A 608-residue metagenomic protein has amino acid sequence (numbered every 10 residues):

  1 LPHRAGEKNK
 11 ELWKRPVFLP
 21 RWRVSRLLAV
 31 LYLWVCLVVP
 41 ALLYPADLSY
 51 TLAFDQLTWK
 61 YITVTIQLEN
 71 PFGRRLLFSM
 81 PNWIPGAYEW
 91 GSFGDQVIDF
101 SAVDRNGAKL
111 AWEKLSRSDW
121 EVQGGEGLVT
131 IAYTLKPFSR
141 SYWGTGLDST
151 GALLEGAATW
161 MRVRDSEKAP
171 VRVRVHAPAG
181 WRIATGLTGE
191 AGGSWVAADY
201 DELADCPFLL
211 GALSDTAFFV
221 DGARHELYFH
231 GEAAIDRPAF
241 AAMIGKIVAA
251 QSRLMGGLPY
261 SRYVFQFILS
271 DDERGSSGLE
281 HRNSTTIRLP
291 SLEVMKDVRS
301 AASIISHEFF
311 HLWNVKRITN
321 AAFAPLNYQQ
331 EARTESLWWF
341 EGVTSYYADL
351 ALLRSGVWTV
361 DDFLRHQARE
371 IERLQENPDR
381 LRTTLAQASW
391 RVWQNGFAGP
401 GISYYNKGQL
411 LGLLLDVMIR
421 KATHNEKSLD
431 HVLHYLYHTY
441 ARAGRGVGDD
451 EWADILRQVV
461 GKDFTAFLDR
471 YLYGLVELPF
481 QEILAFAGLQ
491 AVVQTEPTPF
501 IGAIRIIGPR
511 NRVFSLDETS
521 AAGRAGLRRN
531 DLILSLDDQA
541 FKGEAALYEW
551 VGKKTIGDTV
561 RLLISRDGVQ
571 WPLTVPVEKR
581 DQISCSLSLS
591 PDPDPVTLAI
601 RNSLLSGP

Functional and structural regions predicted by a protein language model:
L28-A41: Bacterial N-terminal signal peptides
A46-W83: Early extracytoplasmic/domain-onset interaction patches
F54-D55, G86-D148: A surface-exposed beta-strand-loop module
V64-N70, M80-N82, W120-L147, V171-A179 (+4 more regions): Short, hydrophobic/aromatic-enriched beta-strand segments in well-ordered soluble domains
F93-S101, A158, R164, K168-T185 (+6 more regions): Zn2+-dependent metallopeptidase catalytic core
A217-L337: Juxtacatalytic substrate-recognition/specificity segment
T285-I287, L292, R317-I318, Q329-D379: Post-HExxH zinc-binding segment in Zn-dependent metallohydrolases
A348, W358-P608: C-terminal recognition in membrane/secretory proteostasis and scaffolding
